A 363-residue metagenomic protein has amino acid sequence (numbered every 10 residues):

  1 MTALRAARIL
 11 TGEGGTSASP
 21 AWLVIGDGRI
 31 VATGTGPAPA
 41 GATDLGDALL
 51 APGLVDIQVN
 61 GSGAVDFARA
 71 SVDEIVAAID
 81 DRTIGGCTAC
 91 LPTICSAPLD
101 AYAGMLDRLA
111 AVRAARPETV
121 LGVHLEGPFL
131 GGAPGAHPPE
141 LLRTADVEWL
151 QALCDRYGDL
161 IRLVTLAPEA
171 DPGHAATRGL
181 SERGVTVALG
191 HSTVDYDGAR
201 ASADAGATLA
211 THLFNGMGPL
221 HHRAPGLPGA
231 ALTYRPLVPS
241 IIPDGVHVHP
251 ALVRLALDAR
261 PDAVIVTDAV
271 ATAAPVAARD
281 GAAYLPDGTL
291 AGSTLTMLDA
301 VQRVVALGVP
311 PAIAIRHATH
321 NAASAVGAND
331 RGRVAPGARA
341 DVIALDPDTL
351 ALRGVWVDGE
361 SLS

Functional and structural regions predicted by a protein language model:
M1-A38, E360: N-terminal metal-binding scaffold of metallo-dependent hydrolase/deaminase domains
T2-L4, P37-V76, D80: Replace "His-x-His-based motif
A3, G53-V55, V123, A188 (+2 more regions): Residue-level marker for buried hydrophobic side chains located in beta-strands that build the well-ordered beta-sheet
I57-N60, D80-L91, G131-G158, R200-L213 (+4 more regions): Active-site gating loops and adjacent loop-to-helix segments of metal-dependent hydrolytic enzymes
N60-S62, V76-M105, E118-G132, Y157-D171 (+4 more regions): Divalent metal-dependent hydrolysis catalytic cores, especially in the metallo-beta-lactamase
L125, L180, A210, V304 (+1 more regions): Conserved, mostly hydrophobic/aromatic
L150, D155-A273: Active-site core of metal-dependent hydrolases
A230-V238, A259-L345: His/Asp/Glu-enriched, well-ordered alpha-helical/loop segment that forms or immediately abuts the divalent-metal
